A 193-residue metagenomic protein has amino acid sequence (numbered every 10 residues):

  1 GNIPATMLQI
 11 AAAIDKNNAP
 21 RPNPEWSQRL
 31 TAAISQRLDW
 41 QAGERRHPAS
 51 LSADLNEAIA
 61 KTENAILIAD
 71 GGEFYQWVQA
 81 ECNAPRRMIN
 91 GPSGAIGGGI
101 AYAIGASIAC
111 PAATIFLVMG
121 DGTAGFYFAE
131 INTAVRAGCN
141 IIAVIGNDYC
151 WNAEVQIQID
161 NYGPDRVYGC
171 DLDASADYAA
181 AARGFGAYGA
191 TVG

Functional and structural regions predicted by a protein language model:
G1-P24: Terminal amphipathic helices with adjacent charged low-complexity linkers/tails
G1-Q9, Q76-G193: Thiamine diphosphate
A12-P20, E57-N64, P111, Y149 (+2 more regions): Generic secondary-structure signature for well-ordered alpha-helical cores
P20, I34, I68-G71, I145 (+2 more regions): Generic detection of intrinsically disordered/low-complexity segments and helix-coil linkers/edges
P20-S27, L55, D171: Domain-wide signal for the mature, well-folded portions of proteins, strongly enriched in nucleus-encoded organellar
S27-A112: Active-site diphosphate/adenylate-binding microenvironment
